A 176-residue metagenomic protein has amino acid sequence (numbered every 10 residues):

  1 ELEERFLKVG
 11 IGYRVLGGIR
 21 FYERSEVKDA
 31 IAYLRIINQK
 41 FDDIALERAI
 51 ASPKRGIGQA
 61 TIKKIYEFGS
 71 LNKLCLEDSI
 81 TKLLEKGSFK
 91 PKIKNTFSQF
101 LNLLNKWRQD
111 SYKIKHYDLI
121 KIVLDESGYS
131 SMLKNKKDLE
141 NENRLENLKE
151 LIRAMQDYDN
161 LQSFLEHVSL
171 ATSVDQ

Functional and structural regions predicted by a protein language model:
E3-G12, R24, I31-Q176: Conserved helicase C-terminal RecA-like lobe
G17-F21: Short, acidic/turn-prone active-site loops that include or flank metal/cofactor- and phosphate-binding residues
